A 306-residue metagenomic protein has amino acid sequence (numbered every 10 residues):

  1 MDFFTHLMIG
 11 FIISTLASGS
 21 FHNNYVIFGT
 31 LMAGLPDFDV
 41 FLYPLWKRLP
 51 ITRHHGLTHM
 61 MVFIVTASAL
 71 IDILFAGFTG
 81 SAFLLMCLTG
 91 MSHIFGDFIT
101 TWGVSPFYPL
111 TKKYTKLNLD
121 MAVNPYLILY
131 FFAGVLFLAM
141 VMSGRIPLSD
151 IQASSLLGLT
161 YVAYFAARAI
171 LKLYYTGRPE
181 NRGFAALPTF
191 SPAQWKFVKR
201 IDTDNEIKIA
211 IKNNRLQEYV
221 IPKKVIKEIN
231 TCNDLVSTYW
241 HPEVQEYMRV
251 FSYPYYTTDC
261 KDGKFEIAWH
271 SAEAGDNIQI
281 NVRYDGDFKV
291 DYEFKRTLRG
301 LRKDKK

Functional and structural regions predicted by a protein language model:
M1-K208, Q217, K303-K305: N-terminal membrane-targeting hydrophobic helices
I170-Y174, R178-K306: C-terminal regulatory/interaction regions
